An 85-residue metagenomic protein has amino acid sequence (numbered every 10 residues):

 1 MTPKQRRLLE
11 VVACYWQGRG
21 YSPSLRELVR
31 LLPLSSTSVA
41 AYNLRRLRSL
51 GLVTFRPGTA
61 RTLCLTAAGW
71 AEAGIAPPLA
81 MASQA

Functional and structural regions predicted by a protein language model:
Q5, S24, R56-L79: Short, cationic-aromatic polyanion-contact patches
R7-C14: Pre-recognition alpha-helix immediately N-terminal to the DNA-recognition helix within helix-turn-helix or winged-helix
C14-G20: Short helix-capping/hinge SLiMs at alpha-helix to coil transitions
S22-L31: A short alpha-helical element within helix-turn-helix/winged-helix DNA-binding domains across DNA-binding proteins
L34-S35: The short coil/loop that forms the "turn" connecting the two helices of the helix-turn-helix
V39-A40: Helix-turn-helix DNA-binding helix
L44-R45: Short, hydrophobic-biased segments on the C-terminal half of alpha helices that form "recognition helices"
R48-G58: A short, conserved structural fragment
